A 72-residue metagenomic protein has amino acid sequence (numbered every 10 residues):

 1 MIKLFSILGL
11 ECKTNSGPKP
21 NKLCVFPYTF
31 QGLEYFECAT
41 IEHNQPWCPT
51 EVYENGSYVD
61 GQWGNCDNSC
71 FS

Functional and structural regions predicted by a protein language model:
M1-F5: N-terminal low-complexity segments that are often proline-rich with Ser/Thr-Pro
S6-E37, S72: Secreted, propeptide-processed cysteine-rich mini-domains
L8, N44, D60-S69: Short, disulfide-bonded extracellular cysteine-rich repeat modules
C24, C38, C48, C66: Short cysteine clusters
E37-A39, V59: Intrinsically disordered, low-complexity regions enriched in proline, serine, glycine and charged residues
I41-E54: Disulfide-stabilized extracellular beta-strand modules
Y53-G61: Short, surface-exposed beta-strand/loop "edge" segments at domain boundaries and coil↔beta transitions
